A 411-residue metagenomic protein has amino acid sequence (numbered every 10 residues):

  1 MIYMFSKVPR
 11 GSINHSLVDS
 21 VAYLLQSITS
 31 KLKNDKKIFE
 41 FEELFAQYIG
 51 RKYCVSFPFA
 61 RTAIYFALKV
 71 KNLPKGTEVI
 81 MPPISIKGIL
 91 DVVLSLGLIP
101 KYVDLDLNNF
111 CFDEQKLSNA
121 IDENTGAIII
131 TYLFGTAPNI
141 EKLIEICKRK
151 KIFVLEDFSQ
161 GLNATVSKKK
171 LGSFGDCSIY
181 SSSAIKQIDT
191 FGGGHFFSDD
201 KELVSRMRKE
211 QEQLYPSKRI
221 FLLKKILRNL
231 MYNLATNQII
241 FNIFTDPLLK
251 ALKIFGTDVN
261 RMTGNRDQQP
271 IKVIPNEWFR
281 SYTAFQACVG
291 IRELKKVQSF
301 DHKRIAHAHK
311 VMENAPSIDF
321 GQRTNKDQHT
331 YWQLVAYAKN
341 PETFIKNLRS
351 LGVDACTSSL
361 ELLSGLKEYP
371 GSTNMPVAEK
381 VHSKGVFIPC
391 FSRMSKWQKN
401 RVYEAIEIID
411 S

Functional and structural regions predicted by a protein language model:
M1-S20: Conserved N-terminal helix/loop that builds the PLP phosphate-binding region of the aspartate aminotransferase-like
G11, K36-L44, Y48-C54, A127-T131 (+2 more regions): PLP-dependent aminotransferase class I/II
N14-T62, I84, R304: Conserved N-terminal alpha-helix of the aminotransferase class I/II PLP-enzyme fold
K36-E78, I89-L96, Y102-D104, K169: Phosphate-binding glycine-rich loop
K69-T165: PLP-dependent aminotransferase-like
E156-T190: Conserved active-site segment immediately N-terminal to the catalytic lysine that forms the internal aldimine
Y180-S181, H195-D200: Short beta-strand-to-turn element immediately C-terminal to the catalytic PLP-Schiff-base lysine in fold type I
